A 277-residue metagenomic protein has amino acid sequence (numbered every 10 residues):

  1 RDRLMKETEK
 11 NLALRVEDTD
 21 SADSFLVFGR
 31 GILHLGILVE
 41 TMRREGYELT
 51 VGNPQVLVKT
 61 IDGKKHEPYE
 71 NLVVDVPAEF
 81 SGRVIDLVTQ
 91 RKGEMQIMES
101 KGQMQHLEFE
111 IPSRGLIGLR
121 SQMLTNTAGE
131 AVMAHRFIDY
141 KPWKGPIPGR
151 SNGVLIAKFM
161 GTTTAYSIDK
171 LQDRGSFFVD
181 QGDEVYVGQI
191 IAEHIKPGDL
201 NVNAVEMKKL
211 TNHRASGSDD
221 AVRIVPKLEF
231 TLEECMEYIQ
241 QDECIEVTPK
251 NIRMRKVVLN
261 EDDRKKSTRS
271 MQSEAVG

Functional and structural regions predicted by a protein language model:
R1-G277: Accessory interaction regions appended to the cores of large information-processing enzymes
